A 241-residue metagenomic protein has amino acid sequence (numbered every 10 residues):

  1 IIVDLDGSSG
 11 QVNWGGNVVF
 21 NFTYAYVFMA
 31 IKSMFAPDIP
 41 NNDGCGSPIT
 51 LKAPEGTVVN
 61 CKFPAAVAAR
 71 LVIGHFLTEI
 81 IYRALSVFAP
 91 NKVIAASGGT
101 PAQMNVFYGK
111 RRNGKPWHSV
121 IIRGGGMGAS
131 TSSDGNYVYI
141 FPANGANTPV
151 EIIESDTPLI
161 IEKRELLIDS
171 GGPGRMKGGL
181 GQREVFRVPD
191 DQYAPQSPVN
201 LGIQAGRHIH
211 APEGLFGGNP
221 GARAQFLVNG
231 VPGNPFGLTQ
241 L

Functional and structural regions predicted by a protein language model:
I1-L241: Glycine/proline-enriched, intrinsically flexible loops and inter-domain linkers
